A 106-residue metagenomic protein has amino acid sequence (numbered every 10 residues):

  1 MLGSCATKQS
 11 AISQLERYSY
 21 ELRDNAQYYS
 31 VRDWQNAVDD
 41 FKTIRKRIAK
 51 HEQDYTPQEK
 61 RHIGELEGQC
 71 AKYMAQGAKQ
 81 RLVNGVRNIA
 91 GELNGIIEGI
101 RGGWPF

Functional and structural regions predicted by a protein language model:
L2-S4: C-terminal motif of bacterial Sec signal peptides marking the signal peptidase cleavage site
A6-Q9: Bacterial signal peptide processing site
A11, S19-Q58, H62: Post-signal-peptide N-terminal segment of Sec-exported extracytoplasmic proteins
K42-F106: Intrinsically disordered, glycine/charged-rich N-terminal periplasmic/extracytoplasmic linker segments that lie
